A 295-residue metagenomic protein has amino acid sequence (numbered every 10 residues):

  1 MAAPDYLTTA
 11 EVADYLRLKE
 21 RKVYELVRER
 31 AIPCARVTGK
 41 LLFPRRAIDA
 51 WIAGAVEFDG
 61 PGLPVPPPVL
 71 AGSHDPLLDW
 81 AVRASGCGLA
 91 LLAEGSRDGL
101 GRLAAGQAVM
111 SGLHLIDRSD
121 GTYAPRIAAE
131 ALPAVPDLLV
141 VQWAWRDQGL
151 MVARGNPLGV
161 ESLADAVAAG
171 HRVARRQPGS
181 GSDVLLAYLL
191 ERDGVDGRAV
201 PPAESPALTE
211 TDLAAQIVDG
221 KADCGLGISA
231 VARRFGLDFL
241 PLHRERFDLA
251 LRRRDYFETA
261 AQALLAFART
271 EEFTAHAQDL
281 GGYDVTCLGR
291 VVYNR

Functional and structural regions predicted by a protein language model:
M1-D98, Q107, P133-L138, E191 (+1 more regions): N-terminal hydrophobic or amphipathic helices and topogenic motifs
D5, D137-D147, R233, L237-A266 (+1 more regions): Periplasmic-binding protein-like
P64-G72, L163-V184: Short loop->beta-strand "edge-of-pocket" segments that line small-molecule binding or catalytic clefts across diverse
L89-G95, G197-E210: Short beta-strand-to-loop elements that line the ligand-binding cleft of bilobed periplasmic-binding protein-like
R97-A108, I116, P206-K221: Short helices/loops that flank or line small-molecule/ion binding pockets
G99-R146: Short beta-strand-centered segments that line the small-molecule binding cleft or hinge of alpha/beta clamshell
L115-A129, A214-H243: A ligand-binding cleft/hinge motif common to bilobed small-molecule-binding domains
W143, V152-V173: Flexible hinge/capping segments at coil-to-helix
